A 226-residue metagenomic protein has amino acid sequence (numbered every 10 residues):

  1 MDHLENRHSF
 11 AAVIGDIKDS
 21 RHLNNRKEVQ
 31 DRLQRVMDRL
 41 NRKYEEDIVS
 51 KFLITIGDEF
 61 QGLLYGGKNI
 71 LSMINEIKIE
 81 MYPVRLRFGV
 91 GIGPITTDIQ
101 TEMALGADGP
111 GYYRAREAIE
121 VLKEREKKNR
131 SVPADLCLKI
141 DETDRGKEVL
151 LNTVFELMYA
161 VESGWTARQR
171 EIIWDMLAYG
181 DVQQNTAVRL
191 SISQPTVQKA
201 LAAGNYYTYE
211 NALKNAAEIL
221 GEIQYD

Functional and structural regions predicted by a protein language model:
M1-K127: DNA-contacting interfaces and partner/effector-binding or oligomerization modules in DNA-centric proteins
G91, G204-N205: The DNA-recognition helices of helix-turn-helix-type DNA-binding domains
Y113-G164, L220-D226: Linker/hinge segments immediately adjacent to helix-turn-helix/homeobox DNA-binding domains
E162-Q169, G180: Short helix-coil-helix linker/hinge
Q169-D175: Short alpha-helical "packing" element that flanks the helix-turn-helix/winged-helix DNA-binding module
V182-L190, V197: Short alpha-helical "recognition helix" segments of helix-turn-helix
Q198-A203: Key DNA-contacting residues within the recognition helix of helix-turn-helix
Y206-L220: Short, Lys/Arg-enriched C-terminal cap helix and immediately downstream tail that follows
